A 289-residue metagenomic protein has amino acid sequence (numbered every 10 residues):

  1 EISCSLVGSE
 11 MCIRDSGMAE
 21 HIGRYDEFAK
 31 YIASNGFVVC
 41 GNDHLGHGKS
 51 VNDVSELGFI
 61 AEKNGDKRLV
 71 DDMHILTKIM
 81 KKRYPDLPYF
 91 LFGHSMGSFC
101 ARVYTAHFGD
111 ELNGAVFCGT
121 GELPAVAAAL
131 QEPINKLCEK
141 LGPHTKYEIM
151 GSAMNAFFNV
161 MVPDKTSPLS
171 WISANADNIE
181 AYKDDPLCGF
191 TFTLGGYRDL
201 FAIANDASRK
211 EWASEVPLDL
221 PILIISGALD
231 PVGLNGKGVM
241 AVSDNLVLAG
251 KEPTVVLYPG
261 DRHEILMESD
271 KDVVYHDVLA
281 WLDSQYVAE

Functional and structural regions predicted by a protein language model:
E1-I13: Single conserved hydrophobic/aromatic residue that forms the stacking wall/gate of nucleotide- or nucleobase-binding
G17-E20, S95-M96, A228-L229: Active-site glycine-rich loops that stabilize anionic/oxyanionic intermediates across multiple enzyme folds
R24-S55: Conserved alpha/beta-hydrolase
A61-K82: Alpha/beta-hydrolase active-site loop
R83-S95: Alpha/beta-hydrolase fold nucleophile elbow
A101-L187: Alpha/beta-hydrolase-fold enzymes
I224-S226: Short beta-strand/loop motif that positions the catalytic acidic residue of the alpha/beta-hydrolase fold
V247-E289: Catalytic active-site module of serine/aspartate enzymes centered on a nucleophile-bearing elbow/loop
